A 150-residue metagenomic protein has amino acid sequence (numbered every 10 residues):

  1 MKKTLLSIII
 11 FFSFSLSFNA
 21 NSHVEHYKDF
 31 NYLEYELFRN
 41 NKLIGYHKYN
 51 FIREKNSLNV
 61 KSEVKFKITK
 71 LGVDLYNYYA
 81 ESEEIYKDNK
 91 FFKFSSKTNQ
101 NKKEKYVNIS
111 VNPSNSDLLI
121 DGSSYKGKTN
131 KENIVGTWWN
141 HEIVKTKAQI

Functional and structural regions predicted by a protein language model:
M1-T4: Positively charged n-region of N-terminal signal peptides that target proteins for export
L6-S7, D88: Short amphipathic alpha-helical "recognition" segments used for binding
S7-S15: Bacterial N-terminal signal peptides
S17-N77, E81, S95-K103: N-terminal cleavable signal peptides for secretion/export
K28-F30, S95-I150: Solvent-exposed helix/loop surface patches that form functional interfaces
F51-N59, I85-K90, P113-S114: A short, structured loop/turn motif at beta-sheet edges
